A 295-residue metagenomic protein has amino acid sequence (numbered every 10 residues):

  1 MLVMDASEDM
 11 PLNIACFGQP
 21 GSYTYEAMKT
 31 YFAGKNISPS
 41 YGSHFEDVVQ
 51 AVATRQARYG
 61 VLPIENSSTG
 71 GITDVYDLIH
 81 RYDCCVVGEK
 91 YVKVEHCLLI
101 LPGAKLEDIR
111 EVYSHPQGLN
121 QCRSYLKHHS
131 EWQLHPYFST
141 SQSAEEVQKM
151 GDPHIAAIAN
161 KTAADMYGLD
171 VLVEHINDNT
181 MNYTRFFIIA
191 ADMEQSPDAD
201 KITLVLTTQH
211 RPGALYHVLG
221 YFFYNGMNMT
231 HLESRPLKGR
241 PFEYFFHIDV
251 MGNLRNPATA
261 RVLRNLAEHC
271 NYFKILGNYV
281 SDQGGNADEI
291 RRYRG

Functional and structural regions predicted by a protein language model:
M1-G295: Domain-level signature for soluble enzymes in the chorismate/prephenate branch of the shikimate pathway
